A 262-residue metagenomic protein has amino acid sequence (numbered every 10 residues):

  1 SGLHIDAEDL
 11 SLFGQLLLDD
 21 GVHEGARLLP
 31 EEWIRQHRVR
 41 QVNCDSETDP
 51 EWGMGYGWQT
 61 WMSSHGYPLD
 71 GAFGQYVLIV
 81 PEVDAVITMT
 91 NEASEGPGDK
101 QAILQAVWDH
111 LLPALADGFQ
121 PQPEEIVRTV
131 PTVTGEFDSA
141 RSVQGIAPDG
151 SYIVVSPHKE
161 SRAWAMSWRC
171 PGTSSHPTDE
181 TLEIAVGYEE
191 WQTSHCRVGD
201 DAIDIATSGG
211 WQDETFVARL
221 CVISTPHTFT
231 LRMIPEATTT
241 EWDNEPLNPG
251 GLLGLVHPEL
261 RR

Functional and structural regions predicted by a protein language model:
G2-D6, L69, G96, K100: Aromatic-acidic/polar surface patches that form glycan- and anion
G2-V22, Q75-E92: Active-site-proximal alpha-helical segments within enzyme catalytic domains
E8-L12, E32, A106: Extracytoplasmic/secreted proteins, especially bacterial periplasmic and envelope-associated proteins
G21-P30: Structural helix-adjacent loops and short alpha-helical linkers that scaffold large soluble proteins
I34-M89: Active-site Gly/Thr loop motif
G66-Y67, Q75, E92-E95, I223-P226 (+1 more regions): Short Gly/Pro-enriched loop/turn and capping motifs at secondary-structure junctions
A72-P131: Structured C-terminal helix/loop/strand segments within mature extracytoplasmic catalytic/sensor domains
P121-R262: Peripheral terminal and inter-domain segments
